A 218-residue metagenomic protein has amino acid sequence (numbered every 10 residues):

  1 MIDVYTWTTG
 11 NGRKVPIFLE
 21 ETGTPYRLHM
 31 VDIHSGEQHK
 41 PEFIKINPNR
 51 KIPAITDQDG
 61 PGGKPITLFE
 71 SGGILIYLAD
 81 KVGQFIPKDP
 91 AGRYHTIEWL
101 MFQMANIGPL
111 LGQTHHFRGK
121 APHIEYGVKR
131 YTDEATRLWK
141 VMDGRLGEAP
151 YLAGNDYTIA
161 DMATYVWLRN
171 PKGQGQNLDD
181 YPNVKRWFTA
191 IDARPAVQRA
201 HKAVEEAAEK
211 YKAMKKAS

Functional and structural regions predicted by a protein language model:
M1-R130, S218: GST-like domain detector, emphasizing the conserved glutathione-binding G-site in the N-terminal thioredoxin-like
L19, A196-V197: Short beta-strand edge/turn micro-motifs at domain boundaries
M30-I33, P90, T158, N183 (+1 more regions): Proline- and acidic/polar-enriched loop/turn elements at helix boundaries
G36, F188, A208-E209: Generic structural signal for helix capping and beta-alpha/helix-loop junctions
G73, P195-A196: Alpha-helix/helix-capping structural signal
L78, W99-P195, K202, K216-S218: GST-like fold's C-terminal all-alpha helical module
R199-A207: Short, flexible loop/turn segments with low-complexity composition
Y211-A213: Oxyanion/phosphate-interacting regions
